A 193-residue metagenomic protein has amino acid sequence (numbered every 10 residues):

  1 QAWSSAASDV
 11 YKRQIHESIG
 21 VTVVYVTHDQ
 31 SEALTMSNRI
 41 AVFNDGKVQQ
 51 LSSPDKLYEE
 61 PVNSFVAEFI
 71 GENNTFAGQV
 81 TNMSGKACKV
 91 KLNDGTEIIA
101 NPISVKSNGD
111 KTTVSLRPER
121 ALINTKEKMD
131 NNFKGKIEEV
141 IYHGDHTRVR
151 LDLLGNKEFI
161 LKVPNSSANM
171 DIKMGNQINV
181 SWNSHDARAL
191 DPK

Functional and structural regions predicted by a protein language model:
Q1-A7, Y11: Single conserved hydrophobic/aromatic residue that forms the stacking wall/gate of nucleotide- or nucleobase-binding
A2-W3, V23, N63, N183: Generic signature of intrinsically disordered, low-complexity, basic-rich segments and short cationic peptides
S4, E17-V21, G109: Short loop/turn elements that form and flank the Walker-type P-loop nucleotide-binding site in RecA-like NTPase cores
D9, L51, N165-S166: Structural motif corresponding to alpha-helix initiation and N-cap regions
R13, E17, V21-T22, T27-T96: Internal alpha/beta loop-helix hairpins
N73, M83-K193: Non-catalytic connector elements of ABC transporters
